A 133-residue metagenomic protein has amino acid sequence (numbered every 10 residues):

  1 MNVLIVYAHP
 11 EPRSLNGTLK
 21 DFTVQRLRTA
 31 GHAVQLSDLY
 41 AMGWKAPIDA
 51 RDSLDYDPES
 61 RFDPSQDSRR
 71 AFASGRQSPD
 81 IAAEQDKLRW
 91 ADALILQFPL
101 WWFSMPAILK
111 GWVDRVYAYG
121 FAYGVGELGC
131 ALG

Functional and structural regions predicted by a protein language model:
M1-F98, F103-F121: N-terminal beta1-alpha1-beta2 submodule of the flavodoxin-like/Rossmannoid cofactor-binding fold
V125-E127: A gly/proline- and charged-residue-enriched helix-loop-helix capping module
C130-G133: Short, conserved loop/helix-junction motifs that constitute active-site signature segments in enzyme catalytic cores
